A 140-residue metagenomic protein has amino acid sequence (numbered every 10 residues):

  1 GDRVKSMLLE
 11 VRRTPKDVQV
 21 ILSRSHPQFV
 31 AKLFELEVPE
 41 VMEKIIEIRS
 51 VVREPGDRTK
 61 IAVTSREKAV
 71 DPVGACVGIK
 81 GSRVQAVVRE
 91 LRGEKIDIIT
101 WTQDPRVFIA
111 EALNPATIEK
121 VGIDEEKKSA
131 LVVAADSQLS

Functional and structural regions predicted by a protein language model:
G1-S140: RNA-contacting regions in translation and RNA-metabolism proteins, encompassing KH/S1 modules where present
